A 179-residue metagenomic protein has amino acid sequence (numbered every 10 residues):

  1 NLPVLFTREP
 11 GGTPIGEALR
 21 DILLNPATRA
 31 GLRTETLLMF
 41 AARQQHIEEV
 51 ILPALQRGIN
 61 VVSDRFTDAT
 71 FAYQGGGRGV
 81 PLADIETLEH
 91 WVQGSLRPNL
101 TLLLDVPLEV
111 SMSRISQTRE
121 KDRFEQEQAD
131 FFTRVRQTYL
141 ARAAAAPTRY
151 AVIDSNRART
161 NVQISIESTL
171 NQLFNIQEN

Functional and structural regions predicted by a protein language model:
L2, L96-L100, A146-R149: Short glycine-/polar-rich loops that comprise or flank the Walker A/P-loop and associated switch/sensor motifs
L2-Q93, S165: ATP-dependent small-molecule kinase phosphotransfer cores that center on conserved nucleotide phosphate-binding segments
T7, V62, L100-L102, A151-I153: Hydrophobic/aromatic beta-strand patches that form the interior of the parallel beta-sheet core in alpha/beta enzyme
P10, A42, F66, V106-P107 (+2 more regions): Short beta->alpha linker loops
T36-L38, L103, R123, V152: Short aromatic/hydrophobic contact patches that present stacked aromatics for nucleic-acid/ligand binding
T70-Q137: A glycine- and Lys/Arg-enriched "phosphate-lid" helix/loop adjacent to the NTP-binding pocket of small-molecule kinases
E109-N179: NTP-dependent small-molecule kinase module
